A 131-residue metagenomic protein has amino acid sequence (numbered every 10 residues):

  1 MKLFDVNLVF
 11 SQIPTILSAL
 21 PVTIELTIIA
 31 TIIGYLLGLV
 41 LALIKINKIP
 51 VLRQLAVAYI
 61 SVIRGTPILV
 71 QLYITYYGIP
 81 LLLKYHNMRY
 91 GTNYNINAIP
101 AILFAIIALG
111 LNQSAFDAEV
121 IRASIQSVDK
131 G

Functional and structural regions predicted by a protein language model:
M1-K130: Transmembrane alpha-helices and adjacent helix-loop boundaries
